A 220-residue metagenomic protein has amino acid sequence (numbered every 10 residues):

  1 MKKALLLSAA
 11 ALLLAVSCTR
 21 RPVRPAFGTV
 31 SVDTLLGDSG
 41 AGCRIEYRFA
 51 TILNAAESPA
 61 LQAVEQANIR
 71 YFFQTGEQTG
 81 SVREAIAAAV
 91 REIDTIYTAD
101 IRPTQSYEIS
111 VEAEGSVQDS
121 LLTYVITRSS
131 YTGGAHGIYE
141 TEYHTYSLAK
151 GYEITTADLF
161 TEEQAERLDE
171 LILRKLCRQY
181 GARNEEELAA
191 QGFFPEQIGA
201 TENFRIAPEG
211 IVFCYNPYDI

Functional and structural regions predicted by a protein language model:
M1-V16: Sec-dependent bacterial lipoprotein signal peptides
C18-I220: Compositionally biased intrinsically disordered regions enriched in Thr/Gly
